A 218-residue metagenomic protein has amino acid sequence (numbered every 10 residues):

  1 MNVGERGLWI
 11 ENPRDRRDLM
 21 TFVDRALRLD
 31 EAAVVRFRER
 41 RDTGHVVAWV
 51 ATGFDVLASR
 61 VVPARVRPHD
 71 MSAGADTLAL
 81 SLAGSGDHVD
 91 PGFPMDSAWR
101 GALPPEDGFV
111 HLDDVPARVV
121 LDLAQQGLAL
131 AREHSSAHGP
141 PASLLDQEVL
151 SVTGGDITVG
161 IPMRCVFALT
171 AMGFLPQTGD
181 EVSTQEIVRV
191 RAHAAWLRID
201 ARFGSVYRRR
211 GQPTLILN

Functional and structural regions predicted by a protein language model:
M1-V62: N-terminal ordered "arm"
W49-V50, L57-R65, V206-L215: Short amphipathic beta-strand/extended segments with alternating polar/hydrophobic composition
V56-G92: A broadly used, surface-exposed interaction patch
A79-N218: Long, compositionally biased intrinsically disordered terminal regions
